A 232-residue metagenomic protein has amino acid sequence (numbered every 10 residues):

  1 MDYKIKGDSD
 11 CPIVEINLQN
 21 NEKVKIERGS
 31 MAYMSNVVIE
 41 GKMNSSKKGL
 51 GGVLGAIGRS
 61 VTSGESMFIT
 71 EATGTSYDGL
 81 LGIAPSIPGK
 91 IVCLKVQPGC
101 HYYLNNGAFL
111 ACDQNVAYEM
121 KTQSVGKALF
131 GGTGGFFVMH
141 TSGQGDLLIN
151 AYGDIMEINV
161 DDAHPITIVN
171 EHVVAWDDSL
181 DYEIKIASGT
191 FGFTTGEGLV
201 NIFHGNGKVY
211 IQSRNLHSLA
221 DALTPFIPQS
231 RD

Functional and structural regions predicted by a protein language model:
M1-D232: Composition-driven recognition of glycine/serine/threonine/acidic- and proline-rich low-complexity segments and repeats
